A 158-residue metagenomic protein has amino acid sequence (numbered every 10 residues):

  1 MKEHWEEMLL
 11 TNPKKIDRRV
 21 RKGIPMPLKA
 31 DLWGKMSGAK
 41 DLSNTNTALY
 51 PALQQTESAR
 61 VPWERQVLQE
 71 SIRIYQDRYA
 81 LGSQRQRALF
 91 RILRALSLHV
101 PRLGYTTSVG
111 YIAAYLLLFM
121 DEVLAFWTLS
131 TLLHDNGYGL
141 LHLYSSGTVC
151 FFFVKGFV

Functional and structural regions predicted by a protein language model:
M1-V158: Helix-rich, well-folded core regions that mediate interactions or catalysis
